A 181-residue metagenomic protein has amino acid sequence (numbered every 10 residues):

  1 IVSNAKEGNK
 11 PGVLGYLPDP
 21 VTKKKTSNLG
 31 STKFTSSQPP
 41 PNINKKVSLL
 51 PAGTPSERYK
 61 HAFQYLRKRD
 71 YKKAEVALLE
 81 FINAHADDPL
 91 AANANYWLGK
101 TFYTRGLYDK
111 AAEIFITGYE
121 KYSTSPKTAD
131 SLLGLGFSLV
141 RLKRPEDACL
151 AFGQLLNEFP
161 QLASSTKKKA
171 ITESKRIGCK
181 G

Functional and structural regions predicted by a protein language model:
I1-K60: Acidic, proline-/serine-/threonine-rich low-complexity intrinsically disordered segments
A84-L90, K121-K127, N157-K168: Short solvent-exposed coil/turn linkers within tandem alpha-helical repeat scaffolds
